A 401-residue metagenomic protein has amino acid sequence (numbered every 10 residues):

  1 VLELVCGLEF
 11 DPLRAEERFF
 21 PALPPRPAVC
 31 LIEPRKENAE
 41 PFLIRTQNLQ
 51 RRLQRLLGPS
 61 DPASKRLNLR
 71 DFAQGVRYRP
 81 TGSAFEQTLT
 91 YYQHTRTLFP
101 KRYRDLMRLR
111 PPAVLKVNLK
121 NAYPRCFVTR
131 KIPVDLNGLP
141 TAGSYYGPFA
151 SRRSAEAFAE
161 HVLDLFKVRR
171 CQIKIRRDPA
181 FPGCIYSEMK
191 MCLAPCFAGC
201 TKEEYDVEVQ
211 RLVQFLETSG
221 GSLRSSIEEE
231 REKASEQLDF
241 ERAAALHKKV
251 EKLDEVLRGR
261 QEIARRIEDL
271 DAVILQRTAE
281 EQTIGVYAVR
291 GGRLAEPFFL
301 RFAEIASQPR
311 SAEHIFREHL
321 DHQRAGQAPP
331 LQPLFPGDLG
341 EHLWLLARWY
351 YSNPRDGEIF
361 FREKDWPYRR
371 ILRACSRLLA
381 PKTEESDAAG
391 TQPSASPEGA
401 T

Functional and structural regions predicted by a protein language model:
V1-T401: Conserved catalytic/ligand-binding micro-motifs in nucleotide and anionic cofactor chemistry
